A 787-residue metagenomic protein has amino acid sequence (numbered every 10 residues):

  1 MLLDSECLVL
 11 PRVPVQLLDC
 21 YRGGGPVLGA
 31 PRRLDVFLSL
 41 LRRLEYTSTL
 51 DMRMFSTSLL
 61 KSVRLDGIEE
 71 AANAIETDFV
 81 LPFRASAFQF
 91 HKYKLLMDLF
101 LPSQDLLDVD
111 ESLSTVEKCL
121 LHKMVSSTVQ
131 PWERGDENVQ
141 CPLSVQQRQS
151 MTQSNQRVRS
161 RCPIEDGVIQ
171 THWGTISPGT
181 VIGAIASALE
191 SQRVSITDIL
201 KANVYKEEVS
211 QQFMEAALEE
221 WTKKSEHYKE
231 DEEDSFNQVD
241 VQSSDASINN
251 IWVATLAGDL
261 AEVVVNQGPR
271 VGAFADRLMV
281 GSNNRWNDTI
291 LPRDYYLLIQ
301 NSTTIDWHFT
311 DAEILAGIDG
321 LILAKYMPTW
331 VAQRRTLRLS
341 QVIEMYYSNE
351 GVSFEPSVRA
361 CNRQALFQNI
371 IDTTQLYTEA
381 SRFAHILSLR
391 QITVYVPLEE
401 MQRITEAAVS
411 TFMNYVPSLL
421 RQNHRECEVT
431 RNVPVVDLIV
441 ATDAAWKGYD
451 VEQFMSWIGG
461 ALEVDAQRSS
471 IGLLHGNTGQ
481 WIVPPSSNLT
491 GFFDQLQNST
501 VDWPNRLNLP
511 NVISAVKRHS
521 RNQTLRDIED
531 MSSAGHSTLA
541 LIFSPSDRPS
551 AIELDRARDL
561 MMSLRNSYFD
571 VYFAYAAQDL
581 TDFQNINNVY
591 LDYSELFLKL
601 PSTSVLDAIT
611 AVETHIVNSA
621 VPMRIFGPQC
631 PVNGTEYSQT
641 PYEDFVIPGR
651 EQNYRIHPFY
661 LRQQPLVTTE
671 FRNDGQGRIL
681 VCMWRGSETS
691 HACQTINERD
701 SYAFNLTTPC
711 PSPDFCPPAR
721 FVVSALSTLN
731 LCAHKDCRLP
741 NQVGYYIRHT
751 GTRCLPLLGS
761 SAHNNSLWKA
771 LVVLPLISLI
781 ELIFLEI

Functional and structural regions predicted by a protein language model:
M1-L8, R12-A30, L34-I68, A72-Q89 (+6 more regions): MIDAS-like acidic motif and immediate structural context at the N-terminus of von Willebrand factor A/I domains
F55-S58, S62, D66, A71 (+6 more regions): Von Willebrand factor
L120, C141-P142, Q147, C162-P163 (+7 more regions): C-terminal edge strands of extracellular/lumenal beta-sandwich accessory domains
Q368-L438, A445-D450: Acidic, polar low-complexity linker/tail segments
A407, T411, S546-L600: VWA/integrin I-like adhesion module and closely mimicked acidic/polar interface patches used
E452, R650-Q652, I656-A692: Acidic, Ser/Thr/Pro-rich low-complexity intrinsically disordered segments
G479-I542, D547-D555, Y575-D582, N618: Von Willebrand factor
C754-V772: C-terminal GPI-anchoring signal of eukaryotic secretory precursors
